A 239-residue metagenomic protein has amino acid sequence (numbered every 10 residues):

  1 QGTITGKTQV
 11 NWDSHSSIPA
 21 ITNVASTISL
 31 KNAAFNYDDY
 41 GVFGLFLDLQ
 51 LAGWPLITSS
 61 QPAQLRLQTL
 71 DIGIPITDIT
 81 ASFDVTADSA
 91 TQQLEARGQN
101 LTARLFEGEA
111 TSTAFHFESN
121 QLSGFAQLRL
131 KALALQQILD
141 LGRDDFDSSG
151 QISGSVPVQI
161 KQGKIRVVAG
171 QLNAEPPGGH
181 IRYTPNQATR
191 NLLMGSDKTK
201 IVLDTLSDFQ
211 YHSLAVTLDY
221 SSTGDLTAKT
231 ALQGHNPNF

Functional and structural regions predicted by a protein language model:
Q1-T5, N23-N32, Q61-F239: Small-residue helix/turn framework positions
Q9-S16, G53, I160-Q162: Outer-membrane beta-barrel proteins
I21, Y37-D38: Non-catalytic C-terminal accessory domains or segments of carbohydrate-active enzymes
Y40-V42: Beta-sandwich strand segments
L56-T58: Carboxylate/His-rich catalytic cores and anion/metal-binding grooves
